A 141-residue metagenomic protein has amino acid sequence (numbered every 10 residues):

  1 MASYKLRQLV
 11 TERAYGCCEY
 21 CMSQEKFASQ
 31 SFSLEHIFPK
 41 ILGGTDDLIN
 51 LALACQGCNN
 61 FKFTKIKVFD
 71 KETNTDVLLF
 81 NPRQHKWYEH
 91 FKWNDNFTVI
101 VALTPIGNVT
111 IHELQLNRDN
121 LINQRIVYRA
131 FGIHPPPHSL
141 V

Functional and structural regions predicted by a protein language model:
M1: A positively charged, amphipathic N-terminal helix/segment that binds anionic biomolecules
Y4-K5, L9, Q24-F27, T45 (+1 more regions): Extended charged
Q8-G16: Sequence/structural segment immediately N-terminal to covalent heme-attachment motifs in c-type and related
R13, S29, D46-N50: Flanking scaffold residues of small Cys/His-coordinated metal-binding clusters
G16-C17, F27: Active-site-adjacent scaffolding segments
C18, G43-K62: Short beta-strand-alpha-helix junction that forms the catalytic/metal-binding core of metal-dependent nuclease domains
S33-I37, C55: Histidine-centered catalytic micro-motifs used for acid/base chemistry in nuclease and nucleotide-processing active
K40: Short, charge-patterned binding micro-sites
